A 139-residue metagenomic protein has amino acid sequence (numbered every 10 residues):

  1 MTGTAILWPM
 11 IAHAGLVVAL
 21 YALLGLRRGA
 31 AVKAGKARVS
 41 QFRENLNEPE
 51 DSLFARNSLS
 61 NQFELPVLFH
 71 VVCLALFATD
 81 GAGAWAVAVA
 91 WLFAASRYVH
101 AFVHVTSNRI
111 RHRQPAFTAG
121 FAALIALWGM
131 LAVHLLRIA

Functional and structural regions predicted by a protein language model:
G3-I11, D80-V87, I110-F117: Membrane-water interface of alpha-helical transmembrane segments
I6-L23: Alpha-helical transmembrane segments
A12-G15, L59, A88-A95, P115 (+1 more regions): Hydrophobic residues within alpha-helical transmembrane segments of multi-pass solute transporters/permease subunits
A14, S60-A75, L124: Core segments of transmembrane alpha-helices that mediate helix-helix packing or line hydrophobic substrate/ligand
A22, L26-R56: Cytosolic, membrane-interface loops and tails of multi-pass inner-membrane proteins
P66-V99: Mid-chain, well-packed structural core segment of small domains
V99-A123: Interfacial loop-to-transmembrane junctions
W128-A139: Juxtamembrane boundary at the C-terminal end of a transmembrane helix
